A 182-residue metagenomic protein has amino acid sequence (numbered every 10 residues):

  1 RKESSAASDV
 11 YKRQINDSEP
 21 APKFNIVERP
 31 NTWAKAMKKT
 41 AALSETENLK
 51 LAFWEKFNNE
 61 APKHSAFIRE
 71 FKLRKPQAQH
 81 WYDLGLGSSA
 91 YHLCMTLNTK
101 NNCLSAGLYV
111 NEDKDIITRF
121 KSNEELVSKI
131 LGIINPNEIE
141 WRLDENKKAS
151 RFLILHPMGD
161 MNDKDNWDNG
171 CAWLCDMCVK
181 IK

Functional and structural regions predicted by a protein language model:
R1-A7, Y11: Single conserved hydrophobic/aromatic residue that forms the stacking wall/gate of nucleotide- or nucleobase-binding
D9-K39: C-terminal helix of von Willebrand factor
Y11, C94, C103, C171 (+1 more regions): Generic recognition of cysteine residues
F24, W33-A34, W54, Q79-D83 (+3 more regions): Tryptophan-centered motif/residue detector
K39-M158: Polyanion-binding interface signature
S122-I134, M158-K182: Ampiphathic alpha-helical segments that act as solvent-exposed interaction surfaces
